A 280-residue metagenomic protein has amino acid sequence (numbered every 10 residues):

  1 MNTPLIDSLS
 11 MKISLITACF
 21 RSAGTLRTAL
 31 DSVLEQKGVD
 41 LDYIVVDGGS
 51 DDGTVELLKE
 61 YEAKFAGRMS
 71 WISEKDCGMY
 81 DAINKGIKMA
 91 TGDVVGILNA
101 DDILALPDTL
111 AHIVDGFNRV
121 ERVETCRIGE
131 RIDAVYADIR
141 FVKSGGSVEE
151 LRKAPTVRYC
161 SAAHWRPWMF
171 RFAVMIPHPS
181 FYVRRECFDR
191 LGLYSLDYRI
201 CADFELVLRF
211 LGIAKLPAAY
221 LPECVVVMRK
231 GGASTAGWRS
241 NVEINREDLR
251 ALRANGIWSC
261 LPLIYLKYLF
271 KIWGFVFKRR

Functional and structural regions predicted by a protein language model:
N2-S240: Nucleotide-sugar donor-binding/catalytic module of glycosyltransferases that assemble extracellular/cell-envelope
L216-P217, A233, I244-R280: C-terminal, non-catalytic tails of nucleotide-sugar-dependent glycosyltransferases
